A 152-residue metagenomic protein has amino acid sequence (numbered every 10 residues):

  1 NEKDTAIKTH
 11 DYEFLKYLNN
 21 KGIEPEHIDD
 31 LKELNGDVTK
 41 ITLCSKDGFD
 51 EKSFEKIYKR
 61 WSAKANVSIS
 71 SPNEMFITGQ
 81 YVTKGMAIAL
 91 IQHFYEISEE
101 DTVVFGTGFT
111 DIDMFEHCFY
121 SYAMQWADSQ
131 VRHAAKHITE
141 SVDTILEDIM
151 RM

Functional and structural regions predicted by a protein language model:
N1-V103, F109-I112, W126: Conserved acidic, metal-coordinating active-site core of Asp-based, Mg2+-dependent phosphoryl-transfer enzymes
H117, S121-M152: Asp-based, Mg2+/Mn2+-dependent phosphohydrolase catalytic module
